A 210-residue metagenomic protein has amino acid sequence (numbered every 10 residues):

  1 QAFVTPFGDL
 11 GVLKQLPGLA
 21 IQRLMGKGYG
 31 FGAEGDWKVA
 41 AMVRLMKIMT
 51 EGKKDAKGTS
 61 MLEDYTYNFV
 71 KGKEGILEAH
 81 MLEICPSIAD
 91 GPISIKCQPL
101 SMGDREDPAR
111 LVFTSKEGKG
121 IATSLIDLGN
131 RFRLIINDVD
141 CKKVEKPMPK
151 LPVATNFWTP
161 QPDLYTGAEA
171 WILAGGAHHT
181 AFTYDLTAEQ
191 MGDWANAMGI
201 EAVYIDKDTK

Functional and structural regions predicted by a protein language model:
Q1-Q15: A charged, amphipathic alpha-helical module
A2-T5, G58-E63, Y204-K207: General beta-strand structural signal in soluble alpha/beta enzymes
P6, R44-I48, W194-A197, E201: Generic, well-ordered alpha-helical scaffold segments in large soluble proteins
D9, L13, D55, I200-K207: Intrinsically disordered or highly flexible coil/loop and linker segments, enriched in small and charged/polar residues
V12-K14, A20, M191-G192, I205: Short helix/loop capping segments that flank catalytic or ligand/cofactor-binding pockets
G18-K27, E169-G175: Short acidic (Asp/Glu) and glycine-rich catalytic loops that position anionic groups and cofactors
M25-P152: C-terminal catalytic subdomain
R105-K210: Extended hydrophobic packing segments that form well-structured cores
